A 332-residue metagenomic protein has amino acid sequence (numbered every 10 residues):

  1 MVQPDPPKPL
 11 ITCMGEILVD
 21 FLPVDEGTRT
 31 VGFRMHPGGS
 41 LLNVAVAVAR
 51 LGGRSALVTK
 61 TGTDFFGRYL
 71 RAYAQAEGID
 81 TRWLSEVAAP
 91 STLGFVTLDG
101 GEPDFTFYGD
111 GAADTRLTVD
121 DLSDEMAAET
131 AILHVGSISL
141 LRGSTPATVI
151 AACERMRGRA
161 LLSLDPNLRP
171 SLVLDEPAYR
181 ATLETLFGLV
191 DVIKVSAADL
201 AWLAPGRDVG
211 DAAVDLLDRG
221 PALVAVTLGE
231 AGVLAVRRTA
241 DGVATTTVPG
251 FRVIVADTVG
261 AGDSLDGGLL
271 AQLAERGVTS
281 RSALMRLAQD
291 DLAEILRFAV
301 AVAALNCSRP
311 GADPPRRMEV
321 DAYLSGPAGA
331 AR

Functional and structural regions predicted by a protein language model:
M1-D80, V255, P310, A330-R332: Glycine-rich phosphate/adenosyl-contacting loop at the front of the ribokinase-like
V2-L10, R207-R332: Conserved phosphate-binding/catalytic region of the ribokinase-like
L10-T12, A131-I132, V192: Structural motif
G15, V19, L164-P166, V195 (+2 more regions): Active-site flanking residues adjacent to catalytic metal/cofactor-binding acidic residues
R54-S137, L162, Y323-R332: Conserved N-terminal subdomain of the carbohydrate kinase-like
G111-D120, L172-A178, G206, L284-R286: Short gly/ser/thr-rich secondary-structure transition/capping motifs
L122-S123, L183, V255: Acidic, amphipathic alpha-helical patches
I138-D215, P221-A222, E230-V233, R238: Conserved beta-alpha-beta core of the PfkB/ribokinase-like small-molecule kinase fold
